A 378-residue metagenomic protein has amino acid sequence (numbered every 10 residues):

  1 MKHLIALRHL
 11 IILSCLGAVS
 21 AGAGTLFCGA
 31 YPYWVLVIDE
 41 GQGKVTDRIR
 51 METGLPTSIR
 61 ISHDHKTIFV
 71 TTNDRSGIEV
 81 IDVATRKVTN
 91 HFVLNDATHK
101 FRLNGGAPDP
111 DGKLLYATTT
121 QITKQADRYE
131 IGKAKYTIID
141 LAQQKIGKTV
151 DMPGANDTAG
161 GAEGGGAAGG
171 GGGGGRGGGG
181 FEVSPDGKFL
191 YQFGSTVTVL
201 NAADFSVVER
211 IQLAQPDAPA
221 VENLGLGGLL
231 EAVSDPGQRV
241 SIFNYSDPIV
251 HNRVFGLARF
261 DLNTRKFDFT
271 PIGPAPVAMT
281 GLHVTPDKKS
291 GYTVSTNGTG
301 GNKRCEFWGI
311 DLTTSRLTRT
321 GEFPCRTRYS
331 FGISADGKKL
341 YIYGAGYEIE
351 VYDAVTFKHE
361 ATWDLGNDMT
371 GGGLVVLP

Functional and structural regions predicted by a protein language model:
M1-R8: Positively charged n-region of N-terminal signal peptides that target proteins for export
R8-S20: Bacterial N-terminal signal peptides
A18-P378: Predominantly soluble domains enriched in secretory-pathway, periplasmic, or organellar proteins
